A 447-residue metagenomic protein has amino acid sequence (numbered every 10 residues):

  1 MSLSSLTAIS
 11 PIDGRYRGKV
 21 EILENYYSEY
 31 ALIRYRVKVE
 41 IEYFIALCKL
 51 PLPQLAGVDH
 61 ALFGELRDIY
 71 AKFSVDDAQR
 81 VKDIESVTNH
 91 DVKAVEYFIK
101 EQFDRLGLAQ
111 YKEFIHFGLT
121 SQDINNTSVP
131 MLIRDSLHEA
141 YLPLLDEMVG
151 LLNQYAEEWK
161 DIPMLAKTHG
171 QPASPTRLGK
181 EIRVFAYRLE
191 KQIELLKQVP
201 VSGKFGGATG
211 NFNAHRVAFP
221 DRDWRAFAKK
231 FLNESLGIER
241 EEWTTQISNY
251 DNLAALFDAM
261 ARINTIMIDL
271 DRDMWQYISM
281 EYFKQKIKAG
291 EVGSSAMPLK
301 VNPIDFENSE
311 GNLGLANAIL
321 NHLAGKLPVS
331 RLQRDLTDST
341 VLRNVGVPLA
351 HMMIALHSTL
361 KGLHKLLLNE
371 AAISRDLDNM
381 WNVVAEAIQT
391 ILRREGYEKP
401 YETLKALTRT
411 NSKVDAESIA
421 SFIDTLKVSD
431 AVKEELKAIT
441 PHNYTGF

Functional and structural regions predicted by a protein language model:
S2-E29, G64-A71, V292-F447: Catalytic-core signal marking the mid-to-C-terminal active-site face
S2-F212, F219, D223-F231, G293 (+6 more regions): A helix-coil-helix interface module used to build multimeric assemblies and to scaffold catalytic/cofactor sites
E42-L47, F98, Q102, S136 (+17 more regions): Generic, well-ordered alpha-helical scaffold segments in large soluble proteins
D104-A109, K197-P200, S279-Y282, N317-N321 (+1 more regions): Proline-centered turn/helix-capping motifs that create local helix->coil transitions or kinks
R134-L142, D146-V149, N153, R183-A186 (+7 more regions): Short amphipathic alpha-helical segments with heptad-repeat character
E157-K160, V201, W275, Y282 (+3 more regions): Alpha-helical coiled-coil oligomerization motifs
Q192, T245-R331: Glycine-rich anion/phosphate-binding loop at the beta-strand->alpha-helix junction
R225-Q246: Active-site-adjacent "gating/activation" loops or surface patches in catalytic cores
